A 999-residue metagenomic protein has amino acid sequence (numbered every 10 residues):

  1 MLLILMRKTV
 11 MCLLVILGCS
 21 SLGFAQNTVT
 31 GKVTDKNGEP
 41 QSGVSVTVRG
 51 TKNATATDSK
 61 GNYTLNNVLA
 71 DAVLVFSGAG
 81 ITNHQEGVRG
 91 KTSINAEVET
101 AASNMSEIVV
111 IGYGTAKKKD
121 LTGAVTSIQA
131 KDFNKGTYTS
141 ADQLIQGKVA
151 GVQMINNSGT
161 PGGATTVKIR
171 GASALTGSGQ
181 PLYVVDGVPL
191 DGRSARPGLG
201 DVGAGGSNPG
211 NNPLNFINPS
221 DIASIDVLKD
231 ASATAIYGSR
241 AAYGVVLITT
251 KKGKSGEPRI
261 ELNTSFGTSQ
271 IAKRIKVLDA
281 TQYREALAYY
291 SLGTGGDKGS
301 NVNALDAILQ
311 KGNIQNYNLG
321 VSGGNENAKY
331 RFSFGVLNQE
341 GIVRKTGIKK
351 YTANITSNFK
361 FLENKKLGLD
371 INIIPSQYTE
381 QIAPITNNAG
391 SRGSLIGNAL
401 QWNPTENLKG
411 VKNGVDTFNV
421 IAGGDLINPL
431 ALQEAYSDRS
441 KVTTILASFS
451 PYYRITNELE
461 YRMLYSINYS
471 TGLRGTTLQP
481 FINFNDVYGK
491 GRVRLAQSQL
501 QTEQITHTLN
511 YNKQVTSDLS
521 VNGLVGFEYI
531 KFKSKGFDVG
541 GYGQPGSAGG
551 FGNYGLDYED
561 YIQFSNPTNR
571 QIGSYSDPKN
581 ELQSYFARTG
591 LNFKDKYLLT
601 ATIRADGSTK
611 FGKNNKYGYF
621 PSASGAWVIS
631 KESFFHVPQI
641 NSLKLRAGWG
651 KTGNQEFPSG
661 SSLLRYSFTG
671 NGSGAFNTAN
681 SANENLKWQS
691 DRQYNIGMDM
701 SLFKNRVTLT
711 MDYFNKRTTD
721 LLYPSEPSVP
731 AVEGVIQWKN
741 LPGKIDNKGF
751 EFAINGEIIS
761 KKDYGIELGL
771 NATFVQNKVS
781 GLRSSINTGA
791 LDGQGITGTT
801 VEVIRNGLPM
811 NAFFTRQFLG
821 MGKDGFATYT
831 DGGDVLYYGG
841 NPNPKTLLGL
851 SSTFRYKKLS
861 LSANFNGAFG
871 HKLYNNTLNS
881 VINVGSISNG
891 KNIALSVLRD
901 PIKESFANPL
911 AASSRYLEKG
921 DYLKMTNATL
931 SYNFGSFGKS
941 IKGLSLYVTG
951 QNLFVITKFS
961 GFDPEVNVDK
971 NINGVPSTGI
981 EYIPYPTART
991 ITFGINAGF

Functional and structural regions predicted by a protein language model:
M1-I355, F359-I371, S376, L446 (+9 more regions): Short, small/polar-rich motifs associated with maturation and membrane association, primarily at protein termini
V73-V75, E107, K644, T708 (+1 more regions): Short, conserved beta-strand segments of beta-strand-rich sandwich/propeller modules, principally
N104, G179-Q180, V185, D191 (+14 more regions): Surface-exposed loop/interface segments of Gram-negative outer-membrane beta-barrel transport/assembly proteins
G200-A204, A447-Y453, I467-Y469, M700-L702: Alpha-helical support elements that line or immediately flank enzyme active sites and cofactor-binding pockets
T250, D279, L319-G323, I355-F359 (+13 more regions): Residues on the lipid-exposed face of transmembrane beta-strands in outer-membrane beta-barrel proteins
T264, F334-N338, L599-F611, W649: Transmembrane beta-strand segments that form the barrel wall of outer-membrane beta-barrel proteins
I348-K360, K616-S624, L944-V955: Short secondary-structure subsegments characteristic of cysteine-rich extracellular domains
P842-Y874: Glycine-rich, aromatic-lined ligand/substrate-binding cores of catalytic and carbohydrate-binding domains
